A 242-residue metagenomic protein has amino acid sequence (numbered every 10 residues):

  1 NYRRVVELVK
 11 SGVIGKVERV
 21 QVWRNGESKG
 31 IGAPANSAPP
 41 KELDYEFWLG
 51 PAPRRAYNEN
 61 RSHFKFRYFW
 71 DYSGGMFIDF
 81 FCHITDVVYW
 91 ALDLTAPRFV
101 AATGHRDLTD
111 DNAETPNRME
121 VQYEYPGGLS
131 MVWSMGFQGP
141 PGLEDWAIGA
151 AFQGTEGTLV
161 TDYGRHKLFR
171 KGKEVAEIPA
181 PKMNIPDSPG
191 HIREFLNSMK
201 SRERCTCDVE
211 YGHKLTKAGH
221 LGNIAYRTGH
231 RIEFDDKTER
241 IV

Functional and structural regions predicted by a protein language model:
R3-R4, V13-R165, F169-E210, T216-V242: Contiguous beta-strand/loop segments that form the cofactor/metal-binding neighborhood of enzyme cores
